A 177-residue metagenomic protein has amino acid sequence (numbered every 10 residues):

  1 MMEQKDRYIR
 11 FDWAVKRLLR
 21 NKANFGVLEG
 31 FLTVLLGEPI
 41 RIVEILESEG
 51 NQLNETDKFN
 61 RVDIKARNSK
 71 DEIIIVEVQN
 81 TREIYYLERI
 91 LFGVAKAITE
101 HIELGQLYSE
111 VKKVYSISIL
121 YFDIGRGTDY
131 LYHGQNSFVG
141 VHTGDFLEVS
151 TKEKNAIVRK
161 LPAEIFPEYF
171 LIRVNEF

Functional and structural regions predicted by a protein language model:
M1-F177: Elongated, amphipathic alpha-helical interaction scaffolds
